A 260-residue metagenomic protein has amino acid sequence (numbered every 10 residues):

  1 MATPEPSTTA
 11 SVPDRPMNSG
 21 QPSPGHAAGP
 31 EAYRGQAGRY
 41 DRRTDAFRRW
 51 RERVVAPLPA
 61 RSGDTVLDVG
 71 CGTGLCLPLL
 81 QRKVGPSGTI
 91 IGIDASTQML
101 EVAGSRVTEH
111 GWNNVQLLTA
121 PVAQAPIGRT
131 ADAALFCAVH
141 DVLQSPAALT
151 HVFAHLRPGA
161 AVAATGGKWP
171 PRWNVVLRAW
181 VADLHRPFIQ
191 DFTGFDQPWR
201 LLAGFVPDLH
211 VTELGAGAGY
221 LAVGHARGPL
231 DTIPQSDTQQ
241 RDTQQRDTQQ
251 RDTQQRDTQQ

Functional and structural regions predicted by a protein language model:
A2-P59, R178-H185: Conserved class I S-adenosyl-L-methionine
L67-V69, T73-A123: Class I SAM-dependent methyltransferase SAM/SAH-binding core
A123-A134: A short acidic, Gly/Pro-enriched loop at the edge of an enzyme's catalytic core that lines a small-molecule cofactor
A133-P146: A short SAM/SAH-binding and catalytic strip from SAM-dependent methyltransferases
A148-P158: A short glycine-rich, Lys/Arg-flanked "PGG" loop and its adjoining helix->strand segment in the class I
G159-G167: Conserved beta-strand signature within the Rossmann-like core of class I S-adenosyl-L-methionine
Q190-V206: Short alpha-helix
P207, V211-P234: Core SAM-dependent methyltransferase catalytic element
